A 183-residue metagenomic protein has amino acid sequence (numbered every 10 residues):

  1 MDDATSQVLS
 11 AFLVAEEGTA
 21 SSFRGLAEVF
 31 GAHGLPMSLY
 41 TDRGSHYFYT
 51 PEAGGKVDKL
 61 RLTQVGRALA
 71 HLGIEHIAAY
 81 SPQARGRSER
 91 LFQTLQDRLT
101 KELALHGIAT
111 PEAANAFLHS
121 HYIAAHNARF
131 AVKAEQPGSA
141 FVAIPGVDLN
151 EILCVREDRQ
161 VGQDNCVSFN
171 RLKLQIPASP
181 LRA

Functional and structural regions predicted by a protein language model:
D3-A114: RNase H-like DDE/DDD metal-dependent nuclease/strand-transfer catalytic core used by mobile genetic elements
P36, A79, S120-H121, D164: Generic secretory/membrane-interface signal
R67, Q93, D97, E112 (+5 more regions): Internal, well-ordered alpha-helical scaffold/interface segments that support domain packing or protein-protein contacts
H121-A183: C-terminal, beta-rich DNA-binding module of retroviral/retroelements integrases
